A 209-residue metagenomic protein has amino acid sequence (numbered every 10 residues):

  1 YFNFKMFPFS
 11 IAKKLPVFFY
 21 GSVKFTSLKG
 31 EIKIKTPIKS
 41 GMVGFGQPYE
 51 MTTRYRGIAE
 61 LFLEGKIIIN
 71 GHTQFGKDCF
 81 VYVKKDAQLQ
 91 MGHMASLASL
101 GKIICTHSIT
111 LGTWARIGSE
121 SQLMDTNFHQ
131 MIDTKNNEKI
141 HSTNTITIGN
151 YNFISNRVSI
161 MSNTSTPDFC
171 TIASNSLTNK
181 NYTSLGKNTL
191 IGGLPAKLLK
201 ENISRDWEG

Functional and structural regions predicted by a protein language model:
Y1-M124, T145-Y151, V158-N163, D168 (+2 more regions): Domain-scale signature associated with acetyltransferase and cell-envelope carbohydrate enzymes
D125-D133: Short acidic/His/Gly/Ser-rich catalytic and metal-binding motifs that mark active-site loops of diverse hydrolases
I132, T143-T145: Outer-membrane beta-barrel transmembrane domain signature
T134-K135, F153-S155: Short, local alpha-helical segments
N136-H141: Regulatory activation segment
